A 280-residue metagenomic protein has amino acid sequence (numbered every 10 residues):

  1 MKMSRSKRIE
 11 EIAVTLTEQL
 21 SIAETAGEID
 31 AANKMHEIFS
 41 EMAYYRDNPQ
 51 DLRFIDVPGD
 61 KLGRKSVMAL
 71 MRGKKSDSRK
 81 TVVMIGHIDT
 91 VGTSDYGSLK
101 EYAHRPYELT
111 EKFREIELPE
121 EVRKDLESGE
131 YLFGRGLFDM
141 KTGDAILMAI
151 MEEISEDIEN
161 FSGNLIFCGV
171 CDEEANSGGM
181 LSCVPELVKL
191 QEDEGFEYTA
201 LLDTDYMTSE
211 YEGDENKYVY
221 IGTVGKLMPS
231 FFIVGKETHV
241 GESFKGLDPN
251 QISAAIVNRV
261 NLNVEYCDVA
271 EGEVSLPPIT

Functional and structural regions predicted by a protein language model:
K2-R135, E156-G163: Acidic/His- and Gly-rich active-site-bordering loop/insert found across diverse amide/peptide-bond hydrolases
V14, H36, A145-M148, L181 (+2 more regions): Predominant activation on well-ordered alpha-helical scaffold segments within soluble catalytic domains
L62-R64, S162, E197, V224-M228 (+1 more regions): Short, solvent-exposed loop/turn segments at the edges of secondary structure
I85-H87, G169, L202-D205, F232-V234: Short beta-strand segments
G129-F138, E237-S243: A short glycine/serine-rich beta->alpha loop
Y131-G222: Acidic/histidine-rich catalytic neighborhood of metal-dependent amide-processing enzymes
F196, M207-D214, Y220-I221, V240-T280: Acidic-enriched catalytic cores of C-N bond-cleaving enzymes acting on peptides and small amides
